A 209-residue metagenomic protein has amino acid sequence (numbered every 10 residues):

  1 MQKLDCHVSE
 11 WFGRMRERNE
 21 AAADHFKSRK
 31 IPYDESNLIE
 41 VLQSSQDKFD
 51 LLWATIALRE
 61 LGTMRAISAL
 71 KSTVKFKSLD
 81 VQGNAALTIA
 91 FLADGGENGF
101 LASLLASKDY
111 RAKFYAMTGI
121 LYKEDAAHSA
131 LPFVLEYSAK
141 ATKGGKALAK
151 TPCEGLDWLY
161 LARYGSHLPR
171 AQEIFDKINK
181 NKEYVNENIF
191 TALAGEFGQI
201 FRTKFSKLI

Functional and structural regions predicted by a protein language model:
M1-W11, K30-Q43, T63-K75, D94-A106 (+3 more regions): Amphipathic alpha-helical scaffolding segments comprising HEAT/armadillo-like alpha-solenoid repeats
S9-I31, E40, F49-T63, S72-K75 (+5 more regions): Structural detector for internal amphipathic alpha-helices that build alpha-solenoid repeat scaffolds
M15, Q46-D47, K77-S78, K108-D109 (+2 more regions): Short inter-helical turns and helix N-cap capping residues of alpha-solenoid HEAT/ARM repeat scaffolds
F175-I209: Eukaryotic acidic, Ser/Thr-rich intrinsically disordered low-complexity regions
